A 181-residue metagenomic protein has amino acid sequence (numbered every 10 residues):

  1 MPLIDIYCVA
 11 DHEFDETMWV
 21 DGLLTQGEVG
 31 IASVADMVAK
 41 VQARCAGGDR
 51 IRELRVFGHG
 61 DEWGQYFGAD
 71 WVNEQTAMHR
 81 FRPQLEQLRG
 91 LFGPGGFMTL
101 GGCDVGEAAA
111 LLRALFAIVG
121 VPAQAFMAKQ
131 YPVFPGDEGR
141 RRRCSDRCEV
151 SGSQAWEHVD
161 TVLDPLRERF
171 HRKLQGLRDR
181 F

Functional and structural regions predicted by a protein language model:
M1-K40: A domain-level signal for caspase-like cysteine endopeptidase catalytic cores and their zymogen-processing architecture
D15-V29, A46-R55, F97-T99: Solvent-exposed, well-ordered amphipathic alpha-helical segments that flank/support binding or catalytic loops
E16-T17, V38-A43, G64-Y66, F134-E138: Short, solvent-exposed polar/charged micro-motifs at secondary-structure junctions
V34-R52: Short amphipathic alpha-helices and their capping/turn segments at secondary-structure boundaries
E53-F57, E62-P135: Catalytic cores of nucleophile-dependent amide-cleaving enzymes
M98-F181: Active-site-proximal C-terminal subdomain of hydrolase catalytic domains
